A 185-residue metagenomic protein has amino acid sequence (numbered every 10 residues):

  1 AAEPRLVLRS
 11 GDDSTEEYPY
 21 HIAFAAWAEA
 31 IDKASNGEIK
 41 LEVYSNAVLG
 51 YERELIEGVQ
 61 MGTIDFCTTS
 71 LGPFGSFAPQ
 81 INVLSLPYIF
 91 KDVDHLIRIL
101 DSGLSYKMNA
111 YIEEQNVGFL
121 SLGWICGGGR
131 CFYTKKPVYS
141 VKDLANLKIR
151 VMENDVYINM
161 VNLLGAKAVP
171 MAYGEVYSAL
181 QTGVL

Functional and structural regions predicted by a protein language model:
A1-V7: Short, low-complexity disordered leader/linker segments with a strong preference for bacterial N-terminal type II
V7, E38-E42, K148: Residues at or immediately flanking beta-strands
V7-A25, N46-G50: Extracytoplasmic "Venus flytrap"
E17-E42, N159: Short, polar/charged alpha-helical segment
E29-D32, Q60, S70-K167: Contiguous mixed-secondary-structure segments that line small-molecule binding/active-site clefts of soluble domains
L41-N46, T69-S70: Surface-exposed patches in mature extracellular/periplasmic domains of secreted proteins
Y44-E57, E153-V156, V169-T182: Short helix-initiation/N-cap motifs at beta->coil->alpha
D65-T69, V169-P170, L185: Paired acidic/hydrophobic, glycine-rich loop segments that form the ligand-binding mouth/hinge of periplasmic-binding
